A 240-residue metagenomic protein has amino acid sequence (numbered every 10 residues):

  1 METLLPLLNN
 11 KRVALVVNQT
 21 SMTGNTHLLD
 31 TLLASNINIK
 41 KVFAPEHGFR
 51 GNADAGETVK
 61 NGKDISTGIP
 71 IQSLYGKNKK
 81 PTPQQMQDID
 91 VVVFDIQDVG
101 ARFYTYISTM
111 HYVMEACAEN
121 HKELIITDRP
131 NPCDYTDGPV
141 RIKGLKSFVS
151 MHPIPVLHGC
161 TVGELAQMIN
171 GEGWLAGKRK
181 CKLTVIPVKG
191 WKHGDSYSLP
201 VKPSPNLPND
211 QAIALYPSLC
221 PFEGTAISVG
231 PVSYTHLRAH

Functional and structural regions predicted by a protein language model:
M1-I37: N-terminal phosphate-binding or glycine-rich loops at protein starts, especially the Walker A/P-loop of NTPases
K40-E46: Short internal beta-strands
H47-S66: N-terminal beta-loop-helix "entrance" segment that forms/cooperates in small-molecule cofactor or anionic ligand
N52-A55, I126-L145: Glycine-rich, charge-decorated loop segments at or immediately adjacent to ligand/cofactor-binding or catalytic sites
K60-D88, A101: Glycine-rich oxoanion-binding loops at beta->alpha junctions
D98-S108: Glycine/threonine-rich flexible loop motifs
S147-Y216: Conserved anion/nucleotide-ligand pocket segment
T235-H240: Conserved small/polar residues in nucleotide/adenosyl-binding loops
